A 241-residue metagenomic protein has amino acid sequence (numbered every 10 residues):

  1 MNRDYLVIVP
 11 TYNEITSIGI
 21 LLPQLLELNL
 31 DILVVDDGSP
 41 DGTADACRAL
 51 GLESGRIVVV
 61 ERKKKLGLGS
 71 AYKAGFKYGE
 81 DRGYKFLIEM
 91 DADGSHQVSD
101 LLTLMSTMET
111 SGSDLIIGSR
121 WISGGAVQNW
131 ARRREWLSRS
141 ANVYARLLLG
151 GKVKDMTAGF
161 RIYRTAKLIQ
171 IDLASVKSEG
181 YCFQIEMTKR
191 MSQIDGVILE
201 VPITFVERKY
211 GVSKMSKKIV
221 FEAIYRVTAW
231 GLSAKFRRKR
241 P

Functional and structural regions predicted by a protein language model:
M1-D4, G150-G151, A174-P241: Hydrophobic helical membrane-anchoring modules
R3-Y5, L26-V34, G42, R56-I57: Short loop->beta transition adjacent to catalytic acidic/histidine clusters or analogous donor-positioning motifs
T11, V35-D37, R62: Conserved sequence signature across two-component system core domains
Y12-E27: Short, well-formed alpha-helical segments that are part of the catalytic scaffolds of diverse glycosyltransferases
T16-I20, D41-L50: Acidic helix N-cap motif at the loop->helix transition within catalytic regions of sugar-transfer enzymes
D36-D45, G94: A conserved acidic beta->alpha catalytic loop
R62-D81, F86, V98-Y181, R208-Y225: Acceptor/aglycone-binding surface of glycosyltransferases and processive sugar-polymer synthases
